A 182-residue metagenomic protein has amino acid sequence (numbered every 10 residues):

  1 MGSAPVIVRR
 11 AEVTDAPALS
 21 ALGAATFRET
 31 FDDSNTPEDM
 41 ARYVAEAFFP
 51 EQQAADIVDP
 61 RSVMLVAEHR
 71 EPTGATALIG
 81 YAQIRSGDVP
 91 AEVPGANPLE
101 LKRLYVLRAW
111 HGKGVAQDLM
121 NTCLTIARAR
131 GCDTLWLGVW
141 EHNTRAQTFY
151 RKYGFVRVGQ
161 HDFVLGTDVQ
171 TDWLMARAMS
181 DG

Functional and structural regions predicted by a protein language model:
P5-I7: Extreme N-terminal starter segment of soluble prokaryotic enzymes
R10-T14, S20-D33, E38-H111, M120-T122 (+3 more regions): Acetyl-CoA-dependent GNAT
A18, D118, R145: Charged catalytic carboxylate motif
L65, G95-L99, D133-Q147, R151-G182: C-terminal "cap" of GNAT-fold acetyltransferases
